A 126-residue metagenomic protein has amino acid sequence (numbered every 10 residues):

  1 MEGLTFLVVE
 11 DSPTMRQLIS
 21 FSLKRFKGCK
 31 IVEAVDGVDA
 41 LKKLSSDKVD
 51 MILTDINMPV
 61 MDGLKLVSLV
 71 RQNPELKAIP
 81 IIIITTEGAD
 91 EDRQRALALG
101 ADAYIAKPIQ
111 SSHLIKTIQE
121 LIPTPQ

Functional and structural regions predicted by a protein language model:
E10: Conserved acidic carboxylate
P13-V32: Two-component/phosphorelay signaling modules centered on CheY-like receiver
E33-M51, Q94: Acidic, metal-coordinating helix/loop segments flanking the phosphotransfer/catalytic sites of two-component signaling
M58: Receiver (REC) domain active-site loop signature in two-component systems and cognate sites in sensor histidine kinases
I109-I118: C-terminal output helix
